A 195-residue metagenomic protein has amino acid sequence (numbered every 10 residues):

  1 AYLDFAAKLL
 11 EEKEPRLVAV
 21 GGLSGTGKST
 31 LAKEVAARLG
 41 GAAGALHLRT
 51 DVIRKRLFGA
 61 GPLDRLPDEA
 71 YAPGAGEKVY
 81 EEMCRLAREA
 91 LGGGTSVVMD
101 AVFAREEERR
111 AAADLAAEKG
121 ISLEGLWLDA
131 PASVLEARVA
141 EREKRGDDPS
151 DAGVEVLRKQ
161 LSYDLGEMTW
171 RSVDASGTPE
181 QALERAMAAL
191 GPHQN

Functional and structural regions predicted by a protein language model:
A1-L17: Extreme N-terminal, non-catalytic leader segments that precede Walker-type/kinase nucleotide-binding cores
V20: Hydrophobic anchor at the beta1->P-loop junction of P-loop NTPases
G25: Walker A (P-loop) phosphate-binding loop of P-loop NTPases
K28: Conserved lysine of the Walker
L31: Hydrophobic positions on the alpha1 helix immediately C-terminal to the Walker A/P-loop
A36-T95: Conserved substrate/cofactor phosphate-moiety recognition/catalytic segment in nucleotide-dependent phosphotransferases
K119-V139, V173: Conserved phosphate-donor/acceptor-positioning beta-strand/loop module used by diverse small-molecule
E141-N195: Small-molecule kinase domains that catalyze NTP-dependent phosphoryl transfer to phosphate-bearing small molecules
